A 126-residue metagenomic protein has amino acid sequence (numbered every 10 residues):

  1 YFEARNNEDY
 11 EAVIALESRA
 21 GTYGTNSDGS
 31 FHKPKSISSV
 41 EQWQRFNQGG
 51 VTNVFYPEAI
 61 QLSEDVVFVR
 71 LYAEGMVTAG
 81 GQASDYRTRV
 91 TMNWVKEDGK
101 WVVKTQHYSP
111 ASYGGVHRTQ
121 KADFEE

Functional and structural regions predicted by a protein language model:
Y1-D9: Short, aromatic-enriched amphipathic alpha-helices that serve as compact interaction elements
N6, G75-A79, W94: Beta-strand elements of well-folded, non-transmembrane domains
L16-H32, Q42-G49: A short gly/proline-enriched turn/hairpin at secondary-structure junctions
E17, S27-D28, L71-G75, V90-M92 (+1 more regions): A mature extracytoplasmic/lumenal domain signature
H32, M76-A79, A111-G115: A short local loop/turn or secondary-structure capping micro-motif enriched for an aromatic residue
I37-S84: Surface-exposed, charged secondary-structure patches
R87-R118: Short beta-strand edge/turn micro-motifs at domain boundaries
